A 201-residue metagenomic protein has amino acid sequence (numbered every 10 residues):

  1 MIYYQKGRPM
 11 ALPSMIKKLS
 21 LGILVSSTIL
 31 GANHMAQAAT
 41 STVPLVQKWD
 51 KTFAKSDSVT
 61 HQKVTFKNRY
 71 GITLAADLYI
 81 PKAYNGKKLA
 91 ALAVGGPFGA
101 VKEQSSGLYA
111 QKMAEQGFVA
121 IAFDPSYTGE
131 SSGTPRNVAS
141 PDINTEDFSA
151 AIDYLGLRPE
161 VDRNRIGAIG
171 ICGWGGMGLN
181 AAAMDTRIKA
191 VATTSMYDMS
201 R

Functional and structural regions predicted by a protein language model:
V43-G86: N-terminal cap/lid segment of alpha/beta-hydrolase-fold proteins
K87-P97: Short beta-strand element of the alpha/beta-hydrolase
G99-Q111, P125: The serine-hydrolase catalytic nucleophile loop
K112-E130: Conserved alpha/beta-hydrolase
V138-P159: Alpha/beta-hydrolase active-site loop
E160-C172: Alpha/beta-hydrolase fold nucleophile elbow
G175-D185: Short glycine-enriched nucleophile-adjacent loop and the immediately C-terminal alpha-helix near the catalytic center
T186-D198: A conserved short beta-strand
